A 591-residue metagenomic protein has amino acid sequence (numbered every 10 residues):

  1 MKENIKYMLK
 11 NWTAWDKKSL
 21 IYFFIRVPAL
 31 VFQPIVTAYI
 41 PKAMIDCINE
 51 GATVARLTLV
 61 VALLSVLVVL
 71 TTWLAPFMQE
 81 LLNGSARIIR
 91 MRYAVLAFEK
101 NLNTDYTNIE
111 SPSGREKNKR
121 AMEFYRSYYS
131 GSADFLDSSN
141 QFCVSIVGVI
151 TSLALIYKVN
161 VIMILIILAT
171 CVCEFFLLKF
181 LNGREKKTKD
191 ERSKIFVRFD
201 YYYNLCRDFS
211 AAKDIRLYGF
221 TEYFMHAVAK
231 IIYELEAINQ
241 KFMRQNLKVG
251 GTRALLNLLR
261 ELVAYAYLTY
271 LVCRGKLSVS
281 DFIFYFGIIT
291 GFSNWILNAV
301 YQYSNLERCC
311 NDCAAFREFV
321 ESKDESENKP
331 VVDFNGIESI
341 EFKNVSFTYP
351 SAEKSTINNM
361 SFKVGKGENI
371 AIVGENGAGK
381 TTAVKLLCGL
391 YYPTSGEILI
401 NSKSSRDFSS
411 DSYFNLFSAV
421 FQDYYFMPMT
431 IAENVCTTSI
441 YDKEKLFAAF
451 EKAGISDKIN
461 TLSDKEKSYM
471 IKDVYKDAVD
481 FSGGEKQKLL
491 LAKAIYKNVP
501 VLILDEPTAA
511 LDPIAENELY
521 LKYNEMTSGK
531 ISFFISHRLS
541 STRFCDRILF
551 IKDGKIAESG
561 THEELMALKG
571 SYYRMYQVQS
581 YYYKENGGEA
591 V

Functional and structural regions predicted by a protein language model:
M1-K6, R87-A133, I195-I238, C309-E321 (+1 more regions): Extended non-transmembrane interhelical loops and adjacent amphipathic helices of multipass membrane proteins
M1-Q33, V54-A55, L59, M78 (+9 more regions): Membrane-integrated ABC transporters
L20-L74, L155-V172, F176-E185, V263 (+3 more regions): Transmembrane helix-loop-helix hairpins at lipid-water interfaces of multipass membrane proteins, especially the type-1
F220, L258, A264, I283-E321: Cytosolic ends of transmembrane helices, especially the final helix of ABC transmembrane type-1 domains
C388: Helix-to-loop junction immediately C-terminal to a conserved catalytic motif
L399, A432-K476, Y520-L521, G529: ABC ATPase nucleotide-binding domain helical subdomain, centered on the C-loop/LSGGQ "ABC signature"
S456-L489, N498, Y582-A590: ABC-fold ATPase nucleotide-binding domain signature/coupling loops
K465, L521, G529, R538 (+1 more regions): C-terminal portion of ABC ATPase nucleotide-binding domains
